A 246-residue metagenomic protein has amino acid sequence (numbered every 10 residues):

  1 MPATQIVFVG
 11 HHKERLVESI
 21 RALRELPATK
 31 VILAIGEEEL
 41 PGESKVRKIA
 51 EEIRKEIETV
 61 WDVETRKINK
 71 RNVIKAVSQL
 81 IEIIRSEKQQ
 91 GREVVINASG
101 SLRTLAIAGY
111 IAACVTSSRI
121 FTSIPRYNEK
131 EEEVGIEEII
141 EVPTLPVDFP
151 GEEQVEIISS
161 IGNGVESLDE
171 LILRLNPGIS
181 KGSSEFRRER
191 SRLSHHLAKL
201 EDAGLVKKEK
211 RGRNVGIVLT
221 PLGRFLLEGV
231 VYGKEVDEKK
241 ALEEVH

Functional and structural regions predicted by a protein language model:
M1-E93, I107-H246: Long, low-complexity, Lys/Arg-enriched
R92-G100: Short N-terminal targeting/anchoring amphipathic segment
L102-A106: An aromatic- and histidine-rich active-site surface loop
